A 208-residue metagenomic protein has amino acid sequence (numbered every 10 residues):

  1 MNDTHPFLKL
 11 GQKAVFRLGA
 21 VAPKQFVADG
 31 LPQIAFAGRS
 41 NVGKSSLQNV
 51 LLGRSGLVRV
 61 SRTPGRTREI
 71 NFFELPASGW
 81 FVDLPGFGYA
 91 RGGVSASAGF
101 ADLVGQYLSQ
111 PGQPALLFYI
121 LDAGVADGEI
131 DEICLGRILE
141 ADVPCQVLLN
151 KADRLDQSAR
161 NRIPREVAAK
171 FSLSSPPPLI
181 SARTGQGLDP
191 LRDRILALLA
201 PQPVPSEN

Functional and structural regions predicted by a protein language model:
M1-R91: Conserved G1/Walker A P-loop phosphate-binding module
G11-P23, R154-N208: Canonical P-loop GTPase G-domain recognition
F26, P64-N71, P85-A115, A123-R137: Switch II of P-loop NTPase G domains
G30, G56, E69, W80 (+8 more regions): Helical mechanochemical/support elements of P-loop NTPase systems and associated helical scaffolds
G53-L57, Q110, E140, A197 (+1 more regions): Conserved amphipathic alpha-helical interaction elements at protein-protein interfaces in regulatory, energy-coupling
R66, G79, G86-G88, G124-D127 (+2 more regions): Conserved nucleotide-binding/hydrolysis micro-motifs of P-loop NTPases
F73, N150, L191: Residue-level signal for inorganic ion chemistry
G105-P176: Conserved C-terminal guanine-recognition region of P-loop GTPase G domains, centered on the G4
